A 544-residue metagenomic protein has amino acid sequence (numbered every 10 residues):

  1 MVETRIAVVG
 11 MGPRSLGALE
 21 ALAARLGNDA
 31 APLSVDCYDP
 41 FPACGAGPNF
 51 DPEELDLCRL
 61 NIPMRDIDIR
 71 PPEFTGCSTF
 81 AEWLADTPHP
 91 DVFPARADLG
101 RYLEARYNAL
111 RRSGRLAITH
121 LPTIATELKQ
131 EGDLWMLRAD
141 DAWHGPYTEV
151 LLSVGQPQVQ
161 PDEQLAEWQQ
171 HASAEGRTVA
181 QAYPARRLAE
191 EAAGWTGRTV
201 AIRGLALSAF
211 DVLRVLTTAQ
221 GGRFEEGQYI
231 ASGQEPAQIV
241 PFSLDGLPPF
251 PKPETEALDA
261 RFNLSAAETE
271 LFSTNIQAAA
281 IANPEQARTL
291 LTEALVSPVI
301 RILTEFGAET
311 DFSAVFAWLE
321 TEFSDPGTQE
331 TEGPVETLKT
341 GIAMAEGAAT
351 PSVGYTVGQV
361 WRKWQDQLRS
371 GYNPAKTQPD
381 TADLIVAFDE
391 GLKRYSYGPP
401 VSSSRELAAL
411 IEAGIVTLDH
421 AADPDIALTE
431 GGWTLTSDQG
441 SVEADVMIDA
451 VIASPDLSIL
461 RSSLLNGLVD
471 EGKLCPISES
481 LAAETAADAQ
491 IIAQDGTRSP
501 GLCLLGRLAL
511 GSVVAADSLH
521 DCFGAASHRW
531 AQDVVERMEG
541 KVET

Functional and structural regions predicted by a protein language model:
M1-C44, D51, P88-M538, T544: Flavin (primarily FAD) cofactor-binding/catalytic cores of flavoenzymes
D39-T87: Redox-cofactor-proximal catalytic regions of oxidoreductases
